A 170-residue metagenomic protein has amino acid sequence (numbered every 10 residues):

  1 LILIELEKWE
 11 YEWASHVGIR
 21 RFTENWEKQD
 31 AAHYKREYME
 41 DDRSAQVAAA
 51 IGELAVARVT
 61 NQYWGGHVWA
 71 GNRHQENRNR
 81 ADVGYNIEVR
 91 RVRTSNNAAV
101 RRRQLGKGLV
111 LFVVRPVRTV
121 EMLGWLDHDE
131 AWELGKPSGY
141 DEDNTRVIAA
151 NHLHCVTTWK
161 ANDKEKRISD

Functional and structural regions predicted by a protein language model:
L1-V83, R90-D170: Nucleic-acid endonuclease domains
